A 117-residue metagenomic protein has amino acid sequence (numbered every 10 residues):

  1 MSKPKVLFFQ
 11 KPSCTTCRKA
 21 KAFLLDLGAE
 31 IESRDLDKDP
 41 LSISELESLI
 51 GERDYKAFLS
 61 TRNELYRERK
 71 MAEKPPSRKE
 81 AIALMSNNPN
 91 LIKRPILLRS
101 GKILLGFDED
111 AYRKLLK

Functional and structural regions predicted by a protein language model:
S2-L27, I31-L36: Local sequence-structure signature of Cys/Sec-based thiol-disulfide redox active-site neighborhoods
L36-K117: Thiol/selenol-based redox catalytic cores and closely related redox-interacting motifs
